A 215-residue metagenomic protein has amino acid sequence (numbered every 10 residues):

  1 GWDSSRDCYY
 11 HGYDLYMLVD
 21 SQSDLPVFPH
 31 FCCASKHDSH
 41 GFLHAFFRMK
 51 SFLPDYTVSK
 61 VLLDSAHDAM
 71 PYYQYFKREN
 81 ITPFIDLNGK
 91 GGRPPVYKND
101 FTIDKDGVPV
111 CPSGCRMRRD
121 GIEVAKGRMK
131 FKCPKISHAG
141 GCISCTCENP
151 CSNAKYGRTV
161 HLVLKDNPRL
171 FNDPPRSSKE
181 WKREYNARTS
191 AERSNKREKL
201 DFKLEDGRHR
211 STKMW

Functional and structural regions predicted by a protein language model:
G1, K132-D173: Long, low-complexity, polar/charged, intrinsically disordered or flexibly structured peripheral segments
G1-R78, F84-N88: Polybasic low-complexity intrinsically disordered regions
G1-S5, V27-F28, E148-Y156, R176-Y185: Short, mixed-charge, low-aromatic patches
A34, I143, R183-N186: Alpha-helix N-cap/loop-to-helix boundary motif
I85, G107, C111-S113, R118-R119 (+1 more regions): Contiguous terminal or domain-adjacent regions that often encompass a lipid-handling module or interaction segment
K90-P95: Short gly/pro/ser/thr-enriched loop/turn and capping motifs at secondary-structure boundaries
Y97-M129, L164-R210: Short amphipathic alpha-helical "interface-anchor" segments enriched in bulky aromatics
S211-W215: Small/polar glycine-rich anion-binding or flexible loop at a beta-alpha turn
